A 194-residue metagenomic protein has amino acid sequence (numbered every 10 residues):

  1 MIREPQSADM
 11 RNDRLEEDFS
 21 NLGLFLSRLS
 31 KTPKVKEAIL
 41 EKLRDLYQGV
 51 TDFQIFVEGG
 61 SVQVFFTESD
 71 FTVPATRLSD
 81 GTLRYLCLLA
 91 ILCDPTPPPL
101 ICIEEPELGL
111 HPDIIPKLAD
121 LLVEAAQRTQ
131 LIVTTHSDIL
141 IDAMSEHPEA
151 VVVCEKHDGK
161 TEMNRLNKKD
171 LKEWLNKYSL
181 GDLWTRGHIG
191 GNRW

Functional and structural regions predicted by a protein language model:
M1-Y85, L89-T96, K169, R186-G191: Phosphate-coordinating catalytic segments in nucleotide- and nucleic-acid-processing enzymes
C87, I115-L118: Motif I (Walker A/P-loop) of helicase-class P-loop NTPases
P97-P99, H111, Q127-I132: Loop/turn-to-beta-strand initiation segments
E104-E105: Walker B catalytic acidic pair
L108-P112, P116: Conserved D-loop-proximal element of ABC-family nucleotide-binding domains
K117-W194: C-terminal lobe/lid and adjacent interdomain/linker elements of RecA-like ASCE P-loop ATPase modules
